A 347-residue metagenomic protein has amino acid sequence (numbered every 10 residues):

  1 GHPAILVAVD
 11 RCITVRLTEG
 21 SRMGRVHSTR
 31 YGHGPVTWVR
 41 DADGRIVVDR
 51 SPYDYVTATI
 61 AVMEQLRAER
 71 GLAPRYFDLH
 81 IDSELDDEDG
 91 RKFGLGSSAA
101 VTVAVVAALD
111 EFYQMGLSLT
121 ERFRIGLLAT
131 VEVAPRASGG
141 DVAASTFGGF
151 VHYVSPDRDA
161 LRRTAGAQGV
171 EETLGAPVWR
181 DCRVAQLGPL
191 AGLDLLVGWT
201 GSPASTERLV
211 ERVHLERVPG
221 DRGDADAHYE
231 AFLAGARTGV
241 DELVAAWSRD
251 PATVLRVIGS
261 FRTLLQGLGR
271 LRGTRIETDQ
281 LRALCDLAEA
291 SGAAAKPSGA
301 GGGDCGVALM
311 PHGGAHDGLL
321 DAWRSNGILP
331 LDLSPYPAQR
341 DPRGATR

Functional and structural regions predicted by a protein language model:
H2-A68, A73, D86-D87, F112-Y113 (+3 more regions): C-terminal nucleotide
P74-D82: Flexible, acidic active-site loops/lids enriched in D/E/S/T/G that coordinate Mg2+ and/or position polar
L79, E121-F123: Alpha-helical scaffolds flanking conserved acidic
S83-L85, G301: Short, histidine-centered active-site or binding-site loop motifs used for metal coordination, general acid-base
F93-M115: DPxDG-like acidic metal-binding loop motif
G94-S97, S138, A144, P297-A300: Active-site nucleophile and cofactor-binding loops and adjacent substrate-binding regions of central metabolic enzymes
D304: Conserved glycine-rich beta-strand-loop-beta hairpin in the small C-terminal domain of fold type I
